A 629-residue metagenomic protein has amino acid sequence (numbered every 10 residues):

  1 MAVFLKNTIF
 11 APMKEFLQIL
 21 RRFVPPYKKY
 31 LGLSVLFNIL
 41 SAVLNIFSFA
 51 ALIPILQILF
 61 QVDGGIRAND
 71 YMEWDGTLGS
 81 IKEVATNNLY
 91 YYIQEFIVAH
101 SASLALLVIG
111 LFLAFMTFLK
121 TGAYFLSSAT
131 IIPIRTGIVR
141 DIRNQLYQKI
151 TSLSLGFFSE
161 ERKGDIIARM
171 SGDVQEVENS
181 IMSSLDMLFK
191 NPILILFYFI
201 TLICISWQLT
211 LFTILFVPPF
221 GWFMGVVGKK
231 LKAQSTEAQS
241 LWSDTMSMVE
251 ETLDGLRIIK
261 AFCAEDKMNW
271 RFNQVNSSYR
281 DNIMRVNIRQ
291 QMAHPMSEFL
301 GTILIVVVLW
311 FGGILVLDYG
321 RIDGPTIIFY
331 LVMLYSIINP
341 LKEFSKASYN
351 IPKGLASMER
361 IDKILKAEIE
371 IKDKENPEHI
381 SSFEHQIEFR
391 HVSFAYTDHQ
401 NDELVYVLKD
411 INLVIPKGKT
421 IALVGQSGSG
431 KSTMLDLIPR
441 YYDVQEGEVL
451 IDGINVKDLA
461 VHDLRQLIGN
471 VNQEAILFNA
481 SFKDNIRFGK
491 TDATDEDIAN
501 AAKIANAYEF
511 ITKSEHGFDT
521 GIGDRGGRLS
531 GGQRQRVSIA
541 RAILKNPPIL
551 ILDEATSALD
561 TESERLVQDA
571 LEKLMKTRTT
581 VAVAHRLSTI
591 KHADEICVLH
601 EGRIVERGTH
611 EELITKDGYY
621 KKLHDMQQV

Functional and structural regions predicted by a protein language model:
M1-A50, L59-L113, L119, L126-I131 (+12 more regions): Membrane-integrated ABC transporters
A2, I9, K374, I380-V629: ABC-type nucleotide-binding domain
P25-K29, L155-G156, G172-I181, L185 (+11 more regions): An intracellular "coupling" helix at the cytosolic face of ABC transporter transmembrane type-1 domains
L33-L40, D186-E237, W310-D323, N339: Transmembrane helices of ABC transporter permease
I39-F47, A114-F125, V177-S180, S184-F199 (+4 more regions): Hydrophobic alpha-helical transmembrane bundles that constitute the permease/transmembrane domains of multi-pass
N45-I53, F112-K163, I167, S171 (+10 more regions): Juxtamembrane helix-loop junctions of ABC transporter transmembrane domains
I150, F272, I361, F389-H391: Conserved catalytic Walker-motif region of ABC-type ATPase nucleotide-binding domains
T201-L215, R289-E359, I364-L365: Helix-loop-helix
